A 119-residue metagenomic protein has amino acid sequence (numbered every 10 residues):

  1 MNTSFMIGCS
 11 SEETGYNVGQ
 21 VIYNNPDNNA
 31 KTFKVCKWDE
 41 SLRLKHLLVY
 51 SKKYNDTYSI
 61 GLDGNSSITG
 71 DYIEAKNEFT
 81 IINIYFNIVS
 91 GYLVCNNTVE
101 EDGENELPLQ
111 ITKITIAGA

Functional and structural regions predicted by a protein language model:
M1-V18, T115-G118: Enriched but not universal
S11, L48-D56, T98-V99, A117-A119: Short, flexible beta-strand-to-coil junctions
N17-R43, Y54-D56: Surface-exposed ligand/attachment interfaces on beta-rich extracellular proteins
K45, D56-Y58, T112: Short beta-strand/loop motifs in extracellular/secreted proteins, especially within beta-sandwich accessory domains
Y54-S67: Short, surface-exposed beta-strand/strand-loop-strand elements in extracellular ectodomains
S67-Y92: Contiguous ligand/interfacial binding patches
N87-G103: Noncatalytic modules at the cell exterior or secretory-pathway interfaces, chiefly beta-strand-rich lectin/adhesion
E101-A119: Exposed low-complexity, polar/acidic, P/S/T/G-rich flexible segments that act as propeptides, protease-susceptible
